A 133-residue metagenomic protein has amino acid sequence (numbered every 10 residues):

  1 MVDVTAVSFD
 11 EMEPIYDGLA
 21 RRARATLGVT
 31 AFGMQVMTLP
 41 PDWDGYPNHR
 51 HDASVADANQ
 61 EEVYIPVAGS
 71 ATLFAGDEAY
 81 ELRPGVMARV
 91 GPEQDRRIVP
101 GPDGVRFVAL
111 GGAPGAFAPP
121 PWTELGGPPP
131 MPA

Functional and structural regions predicted by a protein language model:
M1-P41, Y46, P120-A133: A short, N-terminal "cap"/entry segment at the start of jelly-roll beta-barrel domains of the cupin/DSBH fold
G28, H49, S54-D57: Short loop/turn motifs at secondary-structure junctions and domain boundaries
G28-T30, F74-E78, G101: Short strand-coil-strand connectors
V36-P40, V55-L73: Short, conserved beta-strand element in jelly-roll/cupin
P47, L73-F74, V90, R96-P102: Short beta-strand His + acidic residue motifs that chelate non-heme Fe in jelly-roll/DSBH and cupin folds
G76-E93: Short acidic-glycine-tyrosine-enriched beta hairpin
V99-A133: Double-stranded beta-helix
